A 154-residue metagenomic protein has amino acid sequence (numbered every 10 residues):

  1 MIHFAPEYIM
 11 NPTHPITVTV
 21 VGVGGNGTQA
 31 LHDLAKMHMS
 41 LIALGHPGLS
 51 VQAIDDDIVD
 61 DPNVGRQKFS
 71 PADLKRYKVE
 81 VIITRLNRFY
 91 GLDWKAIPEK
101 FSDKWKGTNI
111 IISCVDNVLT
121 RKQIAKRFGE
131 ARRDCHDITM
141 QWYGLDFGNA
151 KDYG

Functional and structural regions predicted by a protein language model:
M1-G154: Adenine nucleotide-associated cytosolic modules
